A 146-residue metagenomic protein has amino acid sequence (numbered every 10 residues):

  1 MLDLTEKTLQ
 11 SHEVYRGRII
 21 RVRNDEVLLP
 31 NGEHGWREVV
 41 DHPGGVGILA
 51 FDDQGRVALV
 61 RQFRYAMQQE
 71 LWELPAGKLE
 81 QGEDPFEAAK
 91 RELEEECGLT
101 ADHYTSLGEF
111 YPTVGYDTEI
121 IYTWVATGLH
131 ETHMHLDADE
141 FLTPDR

Functional and structural regions predicted by a protein language model:
L2-T5, V40-H42, G47-R91: Conserved Nudix-box catalytic region and its N-terminal flanking loop in Nudix hydrolases and closely related
T8-L9, S106: Residue-level detector of beta-propeller blades
Q10-G47, D53-Q54: Acidic, metal-coordinating catalytic segment for phosphate/diphosphate chemistry, firing primarily on the Nudix
G17, A66, V114-Y116: Short glycine/serine/proline-enriched coil/turn segments at secondary-structure junctions
I19, L71, P144-D145: A residue-level structural signature of the nucleotidyltransferase/glycosyltransferase Rossmann-like core
R21-D25, E70, I120-Y122: Short beta-strand micro-motifs in enzyme catalytic cores
G35, G44-G47, D52, K78-R146: Unchanged
